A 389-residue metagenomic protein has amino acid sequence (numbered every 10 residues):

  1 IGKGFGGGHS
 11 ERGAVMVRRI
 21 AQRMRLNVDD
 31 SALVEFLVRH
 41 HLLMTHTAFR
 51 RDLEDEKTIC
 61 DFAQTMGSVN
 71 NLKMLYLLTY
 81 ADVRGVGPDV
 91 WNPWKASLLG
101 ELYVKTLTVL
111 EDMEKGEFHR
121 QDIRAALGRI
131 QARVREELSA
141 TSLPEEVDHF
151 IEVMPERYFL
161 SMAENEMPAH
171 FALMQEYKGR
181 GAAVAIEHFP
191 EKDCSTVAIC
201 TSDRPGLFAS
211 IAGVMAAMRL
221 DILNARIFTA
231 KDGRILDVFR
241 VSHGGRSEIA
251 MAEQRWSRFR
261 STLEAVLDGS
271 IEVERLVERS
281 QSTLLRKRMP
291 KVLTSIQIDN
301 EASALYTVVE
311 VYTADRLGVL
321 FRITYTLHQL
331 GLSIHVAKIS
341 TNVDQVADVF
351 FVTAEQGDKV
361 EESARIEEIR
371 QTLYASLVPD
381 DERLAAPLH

Functional and structural regions predicted by a protein language model:
I1-R18, A32-T45, D82: His-Asp-centered metal-binding catalytic motifs of divalent-metal-dependent phosphohydrolases/nucleases
G2-S10, N27, C200, R204 (+1 more regions): Alpha-helix N-cap/helix-initiation motif
F5-R12, L26-D30, R50-R51, K338: Short, surface-exposed helix-loop/turn micro-motifs enriched in polar/charged residues
M24-H40, S68-M74: Acidic/histidine metal-binding catalytic segments
H41-K57: Short acidic/His-enriched helical or mixed secondary-structure segments at domain edges of catalytic enzymes and some
K57, D61-H389: Regulatory modules associated with amino-acid/nitrogen control
